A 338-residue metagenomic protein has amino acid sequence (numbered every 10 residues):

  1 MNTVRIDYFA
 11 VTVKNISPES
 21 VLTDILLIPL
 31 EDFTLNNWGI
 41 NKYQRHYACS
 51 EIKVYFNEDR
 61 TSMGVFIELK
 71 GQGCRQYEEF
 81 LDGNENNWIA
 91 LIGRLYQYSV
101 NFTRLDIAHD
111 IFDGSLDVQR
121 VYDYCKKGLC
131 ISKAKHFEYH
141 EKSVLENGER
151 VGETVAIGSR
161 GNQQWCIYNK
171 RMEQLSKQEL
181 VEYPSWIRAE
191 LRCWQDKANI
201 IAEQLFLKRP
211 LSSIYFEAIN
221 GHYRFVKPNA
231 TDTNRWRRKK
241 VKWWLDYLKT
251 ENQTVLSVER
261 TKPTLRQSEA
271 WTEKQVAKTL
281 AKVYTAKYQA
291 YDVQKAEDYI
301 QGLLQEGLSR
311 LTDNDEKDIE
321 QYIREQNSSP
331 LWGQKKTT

Functional and structural regions predicted by a protein language model:
M1-P263, W271-T338: Structured, helix-rich domain cores that form ligand/interaction pockets
